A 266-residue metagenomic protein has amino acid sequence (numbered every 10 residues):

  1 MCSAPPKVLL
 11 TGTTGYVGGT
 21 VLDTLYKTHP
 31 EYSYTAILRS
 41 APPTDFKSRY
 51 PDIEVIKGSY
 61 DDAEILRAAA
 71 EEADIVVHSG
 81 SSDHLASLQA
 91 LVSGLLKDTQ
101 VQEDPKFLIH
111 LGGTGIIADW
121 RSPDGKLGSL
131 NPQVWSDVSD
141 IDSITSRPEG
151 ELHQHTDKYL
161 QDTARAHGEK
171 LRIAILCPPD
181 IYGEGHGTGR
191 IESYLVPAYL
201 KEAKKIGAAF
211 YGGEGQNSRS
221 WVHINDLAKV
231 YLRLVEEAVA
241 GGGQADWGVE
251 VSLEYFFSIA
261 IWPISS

Functional and structural regions predicted by a protein language model:
C2-E31: N-terminal Rossmann NAD(P)H-binding glycine-rich loop of SDR-like oxidoreductase domains
V17, V76, L227-Y231, S258 (+1 more regions): Non-catalytic, hydrophobic alpha-helical segments
T35-P42, S59-Y60, G80: N-terminal Rossmann-fold cofactor-binding loop
S48-D62: Rossmann-fold cofactor-recognition segment
E71-I144, Y159: NAD(P)-cofactor binding segment of oxidoreductase domains
S122-I191: Catalytic helix-loop patch of NAD(P)-dependent Rossmann-fold dehydrogenases
H167, R172-I175, P179-S218, I224: NAD(P)-dependent short-chain dehydrogenase/reductase
A209, R233, E237-S266: Mid/C-terminal beta-alpha module of Rossmann-like enzyme folds, strongest in SDR-family dehydrogenases/epimerases
